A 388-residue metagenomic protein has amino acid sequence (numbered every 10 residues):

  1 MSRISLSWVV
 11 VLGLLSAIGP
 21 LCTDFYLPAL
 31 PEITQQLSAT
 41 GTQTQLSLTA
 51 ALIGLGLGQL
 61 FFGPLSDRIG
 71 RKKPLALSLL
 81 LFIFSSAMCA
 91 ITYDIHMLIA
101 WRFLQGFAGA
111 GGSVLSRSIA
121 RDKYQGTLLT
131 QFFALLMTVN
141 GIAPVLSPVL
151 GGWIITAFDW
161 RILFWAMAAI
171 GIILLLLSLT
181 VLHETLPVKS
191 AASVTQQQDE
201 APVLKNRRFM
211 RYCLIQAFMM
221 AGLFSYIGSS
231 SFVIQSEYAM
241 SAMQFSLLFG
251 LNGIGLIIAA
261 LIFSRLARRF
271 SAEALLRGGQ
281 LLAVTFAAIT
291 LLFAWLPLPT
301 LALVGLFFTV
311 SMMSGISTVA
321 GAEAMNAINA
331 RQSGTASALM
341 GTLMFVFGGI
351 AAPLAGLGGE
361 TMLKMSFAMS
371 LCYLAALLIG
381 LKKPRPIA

Functional and structural regions predicted by a protein language model:
S38, G70, I91-M97, A108 (+2 more regions): Helix-breaking motifs and short loop linkers at transmembrane-helix boundaries and internal kinks in secondary membrane
L57-H96: Conserved MFS/SLC helix-loop-helix module at the cytosolic interface between two early adjacent transmembrane helices
L81-M88, H96-Q105, T300-F308: Paired small-residue
M97, G126-T127, A134-T180, L247: Helix-loop-helix hairpin linking two adjacent transmembrane segments in secondary transporters
W101-I142: Cytoplasmic helix-loop-helix junction between adjacent transmembrane helices in 12-TM secondary transporters
H183-C213: Juxtamembrane intracellular "pre-TM" segments in multi-pass secondary transporters
A274-A320: C-terminal transmembrane helical hairpin of 12-TM major facilitator-type secondary transporters
E323-T361, A368-M369: A late C-terminal transmembrane helix in Major Facilitator Superfamily
